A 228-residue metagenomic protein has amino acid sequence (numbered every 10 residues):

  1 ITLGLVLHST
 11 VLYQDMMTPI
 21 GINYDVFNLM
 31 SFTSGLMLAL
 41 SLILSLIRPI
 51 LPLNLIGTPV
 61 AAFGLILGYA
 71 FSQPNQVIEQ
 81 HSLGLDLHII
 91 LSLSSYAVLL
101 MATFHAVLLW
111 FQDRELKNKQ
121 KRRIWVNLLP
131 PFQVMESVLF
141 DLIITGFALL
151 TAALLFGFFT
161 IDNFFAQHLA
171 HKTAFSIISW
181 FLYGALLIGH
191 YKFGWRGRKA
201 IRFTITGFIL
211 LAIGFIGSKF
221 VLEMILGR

Functional and structural regions predicted by a protein language model:
I1, F27-N28, L51-A62, A200-T206: Cytoplasmic-side transmembrane-helix entry/capping segments in multi-pass membrane proteins
L7-A39, I50-I56, I161-F175: Membrane-interface helix-loop-helix modules in multi-pass inner-membrane proteins
L12, L154-F158, W180-W195: Transmembrane alpha-helical segments of integral membrane proteins
S45-S94: Hydrophobic alpha-helical segments and helix pairs
S94-K119, L149: Transmembrane alpha-helix/helix-exit interface in multi-pass inner-membrane proteins
N118-F159: A mid-sequence, solvent-exposed acidic-amphipathic segment
G189-L210: Interfacial loop-to-transmembrane junctions
I213-R228: Juxtamembrane boundary at the C-terminal end of a transmembrane helix
